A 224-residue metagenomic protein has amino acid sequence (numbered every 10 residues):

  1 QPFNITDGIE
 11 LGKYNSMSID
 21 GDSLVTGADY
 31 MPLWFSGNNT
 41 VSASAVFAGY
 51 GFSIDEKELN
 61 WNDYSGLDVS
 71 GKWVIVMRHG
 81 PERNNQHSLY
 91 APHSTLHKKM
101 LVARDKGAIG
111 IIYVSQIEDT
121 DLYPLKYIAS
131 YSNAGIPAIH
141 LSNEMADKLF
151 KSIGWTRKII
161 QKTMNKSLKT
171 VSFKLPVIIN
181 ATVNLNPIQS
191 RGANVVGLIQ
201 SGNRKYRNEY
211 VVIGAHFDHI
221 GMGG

Functional and structural regions predicted by a protein language model:
Q1-E82, G192: Noncatalytic luminal/extracellular "stalk/propeptide" segments of secretory-pathway proteins
Q1-W34, M100, Y113, I117-S132 (+3 more regions): Protein/peptide-recognition domains central to ubiquitin and immune signaling
F3-I5, Y14-N15, P32-S36, L59-Y64 (+4 more regions): Second-shell loop/turn segments in exported
I9-E10, F52-I54, G80-R83, Q116-T120 (+4 more regions): Solvent-exposed loop/turn segments at secondary-structure junctions within structured extracellular/periplasmic domains
S36-A45, K162-I188: Edge strands and adjacent loops of beta-rich recognition modules
A45, I111, I136-H140: Conserved beta-strand scaffold positions in the cores of enzyme catalytic domains, especially in NTP/NDP-utilizing
E58, G66-D68, K72-S94, G110 (+1 more regions): Catalytic-core environment of secreted peptidases
L101-D105: Non-catalytic positions within long, well-ordered alpha-helices that form the structural scaffold/packing of enzyme
